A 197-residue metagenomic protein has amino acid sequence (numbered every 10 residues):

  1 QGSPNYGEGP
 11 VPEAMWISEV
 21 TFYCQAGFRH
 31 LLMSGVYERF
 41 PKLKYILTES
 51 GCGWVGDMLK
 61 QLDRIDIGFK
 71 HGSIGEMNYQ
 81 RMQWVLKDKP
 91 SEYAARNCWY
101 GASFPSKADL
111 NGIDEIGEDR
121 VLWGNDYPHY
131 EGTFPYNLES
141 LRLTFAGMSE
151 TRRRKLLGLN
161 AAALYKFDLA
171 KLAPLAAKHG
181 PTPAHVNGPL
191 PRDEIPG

Functional and structural regions predicted by a protein language model:
Q1-Y93, K107-D119: Histidine/acidic residue-rich metal-binding segments in metalloenzymes
A14-I17, T21, N97, D126 (+1 more regions): Residue-level detector of alpha-helix boundaries and kinks
F22-Q25, C98-A102: Short, flexible loop segments at the rims of nucleotide/cofactor-binding pockets, characterized by
S34-G35, L43, G53-W54, I74 (+3 more regions): Mid-to-C-terminal alpha-helical segments outside catalytic/metal-binding sites
